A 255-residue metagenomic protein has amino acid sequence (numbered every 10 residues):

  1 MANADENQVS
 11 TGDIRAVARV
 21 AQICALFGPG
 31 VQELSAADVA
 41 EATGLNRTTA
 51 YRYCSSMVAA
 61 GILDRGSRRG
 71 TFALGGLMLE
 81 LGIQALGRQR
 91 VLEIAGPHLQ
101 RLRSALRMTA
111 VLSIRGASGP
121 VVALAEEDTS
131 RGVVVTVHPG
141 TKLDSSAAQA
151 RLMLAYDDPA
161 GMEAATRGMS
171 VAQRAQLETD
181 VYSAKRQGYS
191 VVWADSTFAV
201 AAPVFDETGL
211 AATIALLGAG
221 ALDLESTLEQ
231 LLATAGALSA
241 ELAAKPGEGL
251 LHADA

Functional and structural regions predicted by a protein language model:
A2-L86, G236-A244: N-terminal helix-turn-helix
D13-V17, T71, G75, R88 (+6 more regions): Short, structured helix-loop boundary elements
L26, A42, E93-A105, T109-V111 (+4 more regions): Amphipathic alpha-helical regulatory segments at dimerization interfaces that relay allosteric signals between sensory
R68-R69, A73-A165: Amphipathic alpha-helical effector-binding/dimerization core of metabolite-sensing transcriptional regulators
A172-A244: Extended hydrophobic
G247-A255: Signal-transducing coiled-coil/dimerization helices and immediately adjacent hinge/linker segments that couple sensory
